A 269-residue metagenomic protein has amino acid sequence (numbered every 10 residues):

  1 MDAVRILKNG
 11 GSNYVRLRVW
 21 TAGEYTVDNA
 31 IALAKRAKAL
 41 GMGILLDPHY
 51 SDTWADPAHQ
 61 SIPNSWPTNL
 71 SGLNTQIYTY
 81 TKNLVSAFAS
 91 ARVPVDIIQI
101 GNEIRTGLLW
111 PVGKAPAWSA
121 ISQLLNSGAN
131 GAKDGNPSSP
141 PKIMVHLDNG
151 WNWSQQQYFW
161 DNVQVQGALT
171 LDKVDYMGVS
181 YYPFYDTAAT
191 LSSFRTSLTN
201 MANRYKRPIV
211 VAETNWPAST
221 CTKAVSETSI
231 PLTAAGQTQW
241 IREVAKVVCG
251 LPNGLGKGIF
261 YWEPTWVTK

Functional and structural regions predicted by a protein language model:
M1-G43, H49-I77, G178, F184 (+1 more regions): N-terminal substrate-binding region of glycoside hydrolase catalytic domains
D2-G11, A32-G43, S86-V93, D134-N136 (+3 more regions): Acidic (Asp/Glu)-rich catalytic clusters
G10-N13, D47, K133, I143 (+4 more regions): Domain-wide signal for the mature, well-folded portions of proteins, strongly enriched in nucleus-encoded organellar
V15-L17, I44-P48, D96-I100, I143-V145 (+3 more regions): Hydrophobic faces of well-ordered beta-strands that scaffold small-molecule active sites in alpha/beta enzyme cores
W20-A22, H49-S51, I100-R105, H146-G150 (+3 more regions): Active-site beta-loop-alpha junctions enriched in small/polar residues
V27-N29, D56-V174, T187-T196, V225-Q239: Active-site cleft segment of glycoside hydrolase catalytic domains centered on the general acid/base Glu
Q155, F159-Y182, T187-T222, G258 (+1 more regions): Aromatic-lined glycan-binding groove of carbohydrate-active enzymes
F184, R207-T220, S226-K269: Substrate-binding cleft of secreted/luminal carbohydrate-active enzymes
